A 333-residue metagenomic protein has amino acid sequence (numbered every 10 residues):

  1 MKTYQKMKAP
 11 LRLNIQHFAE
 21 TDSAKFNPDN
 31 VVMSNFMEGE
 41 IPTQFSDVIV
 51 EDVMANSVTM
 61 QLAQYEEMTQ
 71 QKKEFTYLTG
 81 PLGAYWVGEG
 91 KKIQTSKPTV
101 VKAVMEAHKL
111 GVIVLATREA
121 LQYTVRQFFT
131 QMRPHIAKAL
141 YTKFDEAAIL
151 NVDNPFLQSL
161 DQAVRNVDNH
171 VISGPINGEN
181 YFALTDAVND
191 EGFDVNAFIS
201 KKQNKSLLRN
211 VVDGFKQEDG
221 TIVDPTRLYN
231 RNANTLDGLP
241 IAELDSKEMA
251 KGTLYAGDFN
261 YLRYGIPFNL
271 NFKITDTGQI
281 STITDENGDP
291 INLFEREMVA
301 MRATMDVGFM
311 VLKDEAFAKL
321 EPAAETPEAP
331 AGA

Functional and structural regions predicted by a protein language model:
M1-Q44, A148, A316-A333: Intrinsically disordered, low-complexity terminal tails
M33-V112, A316: Assembly/oligomerization interface modules of large self-assembling protein complexes
Q44-M54, F128, M132, I136 (+3 more regions): Short, Φ-rich (hydrophobic/aromatic) sequence segments
T79, R118, M305-F309: Beta-strand elements of well-folded, non-transmembrane domains
G83-W86, T124, L207-N210, M310-L312: Short helix/loop capping segments that flank catalytic or ligand/cofactor-binding pockets
G111-D190, K319, T326-A333: Alpha-helical scaffold segments that mediate packing/assembly in large oligomeric complexes
V171-F294, V299, M305, A329-A333: Extended oligomerization regions of viral-like shell subunits
